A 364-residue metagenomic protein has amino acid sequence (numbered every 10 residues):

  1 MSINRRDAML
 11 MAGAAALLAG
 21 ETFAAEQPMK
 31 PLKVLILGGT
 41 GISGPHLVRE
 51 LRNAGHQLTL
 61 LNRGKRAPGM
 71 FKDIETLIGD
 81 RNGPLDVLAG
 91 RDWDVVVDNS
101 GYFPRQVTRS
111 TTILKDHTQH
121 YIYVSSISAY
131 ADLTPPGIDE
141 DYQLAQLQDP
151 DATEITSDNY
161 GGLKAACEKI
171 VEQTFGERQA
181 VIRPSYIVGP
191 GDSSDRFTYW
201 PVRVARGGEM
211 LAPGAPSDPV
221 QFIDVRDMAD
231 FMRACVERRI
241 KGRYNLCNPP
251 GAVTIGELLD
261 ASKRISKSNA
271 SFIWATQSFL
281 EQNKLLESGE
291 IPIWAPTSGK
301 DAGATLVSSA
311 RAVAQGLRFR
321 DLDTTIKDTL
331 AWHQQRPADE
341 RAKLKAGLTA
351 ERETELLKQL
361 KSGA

Functional and structural regions predicted by a protein language model:
M1-A15: N-terminal secretory signal peptides and thylakoid transit peptides that target proteins across membranes
L37-E50, A54: N-terminal Rossmann NAD(P)H-binding glycine-rich loop of SDR-like oxidoreductase domains
T40, A67-T118, Y123, A129-A131: NAD(P)H-binding glycine-rich loop region in Rossmannoid oxidoreductase-like domains and their noncatalytic homologs
L61-K65: N-terminal Rossmann-fold cofactor-binding loop
R109-A165, E172-Q173, A180: Conserved Rossmann-fold NAD(P)-dependent oxidoreductase catalytic core, especially the SDR/UDP-sugar
C167-G191: Conserved beta-loop-beta element that borders a ligand/cofactor-binding pocket
D195-W200, P213-V236, G242-N245, E257 (+1 more regions): Substrate-positioning beta->alpha
A234-G303, V307-A310, K327-L330, P337-G363: Mid/C-terminal beta-alpha module of Rossmann-like enzyme folds, strongest in SDR-family dehydrogenases/epimerases
